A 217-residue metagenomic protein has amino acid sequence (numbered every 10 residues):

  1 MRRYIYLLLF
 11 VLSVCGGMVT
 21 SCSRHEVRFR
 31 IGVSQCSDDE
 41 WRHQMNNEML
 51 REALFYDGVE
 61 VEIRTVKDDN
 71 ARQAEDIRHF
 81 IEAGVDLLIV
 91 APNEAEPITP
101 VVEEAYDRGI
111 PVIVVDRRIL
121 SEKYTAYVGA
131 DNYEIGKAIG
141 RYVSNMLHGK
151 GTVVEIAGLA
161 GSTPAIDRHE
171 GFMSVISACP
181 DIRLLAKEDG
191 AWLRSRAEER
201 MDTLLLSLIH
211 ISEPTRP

Functional and structural regions predicted by a protein language model:
M1-L8: Bacterial N-terminal signal peptides that target proteins for export
L8-G17: Bacterial N-terminal signal peptides
T20-S21: C-terminal motif of bacterial Sec signal peptides marking the signal peptidase cleavage site
S34-N46, E62-R72, E94, R117 (+4 more regions): Hinge/beta->alpha junction and helix N-cap segments in small-molecule ligand-binding domains
N47-I63, S177-I182: Signal peptide-proximal N-terminal region of secreted/periplasmic/extracellular or secretory-lumen proteins
F80-L87, L208-I209: Short acidic/histidine-rich motifs immediately flanking catalytic phosphotransfer sites in two-component signaling
A95-E134, N145, T152, G158: Flexible loop/hinge segments that line or gate small-molecule binding clefts
I209-P217: Residue-level detector of conserved catalytic or cofactor/ligand-binding positions in enzyme active sites
